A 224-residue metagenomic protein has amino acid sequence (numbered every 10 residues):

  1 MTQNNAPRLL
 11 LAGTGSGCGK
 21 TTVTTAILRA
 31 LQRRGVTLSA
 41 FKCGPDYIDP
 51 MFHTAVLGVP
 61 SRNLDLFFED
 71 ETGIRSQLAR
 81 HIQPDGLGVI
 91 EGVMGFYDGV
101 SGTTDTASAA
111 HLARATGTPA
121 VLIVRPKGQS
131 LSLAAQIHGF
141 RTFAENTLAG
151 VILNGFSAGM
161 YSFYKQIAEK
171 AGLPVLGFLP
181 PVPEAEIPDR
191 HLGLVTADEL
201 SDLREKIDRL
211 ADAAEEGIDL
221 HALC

Functional and structural regions predicted by a protein language model:
T2-C18, T22, L28-T116, V124-T147 (+1 more regions): ATP-dependent carboxylate-amine ligase catalytic core
A120-I123, L176-F178: Short hydrophobic alpha-helical runs that function as membrane-insertion/retention elements
L122-R125, I152-N154: Conserved beta-strand segments of the P-loop GTPase G domain that flank and frequently precede/overlap
L131-C224: Internal gly/pro-rich beta-alpha loop/helix module that stabilizes soluble enzyme cofactors or their anionic handles
